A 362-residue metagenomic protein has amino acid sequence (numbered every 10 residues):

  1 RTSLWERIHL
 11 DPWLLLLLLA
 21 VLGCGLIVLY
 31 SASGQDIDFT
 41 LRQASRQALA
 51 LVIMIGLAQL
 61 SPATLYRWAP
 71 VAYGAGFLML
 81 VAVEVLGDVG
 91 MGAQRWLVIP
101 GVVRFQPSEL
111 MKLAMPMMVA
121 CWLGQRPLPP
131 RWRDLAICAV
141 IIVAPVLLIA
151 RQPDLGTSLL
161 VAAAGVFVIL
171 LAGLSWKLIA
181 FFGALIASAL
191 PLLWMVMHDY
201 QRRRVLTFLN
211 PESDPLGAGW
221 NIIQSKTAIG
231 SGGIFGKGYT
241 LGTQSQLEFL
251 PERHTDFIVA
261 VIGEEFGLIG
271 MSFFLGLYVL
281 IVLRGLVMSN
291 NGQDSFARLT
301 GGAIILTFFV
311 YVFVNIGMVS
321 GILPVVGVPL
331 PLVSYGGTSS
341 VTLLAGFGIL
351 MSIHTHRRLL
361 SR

Functional and structural regions predicted by a protein language model:
R1, V314-R362: A juxtamembrane structural motif centered on a specific transmembrane helix
T2-L18: N-terminal membrane topogenic signal
I8, F249-L250, V341: Residue-level "hotspot" positions that anchor or transmit function at local structural transition points
L14-N221, A260-S320, A345-I349: Hydrophobic alpha-helical transmembrane segments of multi-pass inner membrane proteins, especially in bacterial systems
G101-M111, R151-P153, G233-K237, V328-T342: Glycine/serine-rich anion-binding loops at beta->alpha junctions that coordinate negatively charged ligand groups
D154-L159, K237-G242, R253-T255, S272 (+4 more regions): Transmembrane helix boundary and interhelical junction motifs in multipass membrane proteins
P211-T255, F266-G270: TM-adjacent membrane-interface loops and short helices in multi-pass inner/ER membrane proteins
